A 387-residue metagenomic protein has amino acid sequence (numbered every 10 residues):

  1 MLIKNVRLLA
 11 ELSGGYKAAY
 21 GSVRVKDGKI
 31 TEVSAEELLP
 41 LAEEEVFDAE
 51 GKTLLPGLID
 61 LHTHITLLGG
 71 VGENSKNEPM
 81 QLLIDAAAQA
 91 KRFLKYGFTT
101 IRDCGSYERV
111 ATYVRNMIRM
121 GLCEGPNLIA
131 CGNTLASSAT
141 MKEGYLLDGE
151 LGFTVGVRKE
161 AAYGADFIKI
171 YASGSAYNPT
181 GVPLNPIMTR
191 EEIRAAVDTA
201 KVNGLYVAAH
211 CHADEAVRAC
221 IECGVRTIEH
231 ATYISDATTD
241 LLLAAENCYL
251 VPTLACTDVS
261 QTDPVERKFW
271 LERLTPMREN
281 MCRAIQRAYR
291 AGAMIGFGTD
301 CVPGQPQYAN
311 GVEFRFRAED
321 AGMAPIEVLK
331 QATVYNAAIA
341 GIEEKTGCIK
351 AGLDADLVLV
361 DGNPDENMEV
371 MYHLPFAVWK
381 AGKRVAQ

Functional and structural regions predicted by a protein language model:
M1-L41, N363-E369, K383-R384: N-terminal metal-binding scaffold of metallo-dependent hydrolase/deaminase domains
V6, A10, A332-V334, A351-Q387: C-terminal cap of metal-dependent C-N hydrolases
K52-M120, M141, E191, C223: Metal-associated gating/positioning segment near the N- to mid-region
P56, H62-H64, I129-N133, A165-S173 (+1 more regions): Non-cysteine beta-strand/loop elements that form the S-adenosyl-L-methionine
L68-Q81, S138-D148, P179-I187, T262 (+1 more regions): Acidic/histidine-rich helix-loop elements that form or flank divalent-metal/phosphate-binding sites at the catalytic
G69-G72, A111, V217-C223, C256-F269 (+3 more regions): Histidine/acidic-residue-rich catalytic or RNA/ligand-binding cores of hydrolases and nuclease-related proteins
Y113, L151-L250, L274-I295, E344: Histidine/acidic residue-rich metal-binding segments in metalloenzymes
V202, F269, E279-P364: His/Asp/Glu-enriched, well-ordered alpha-helical/loop segment that forms or immediately abuts the divalent-metal
